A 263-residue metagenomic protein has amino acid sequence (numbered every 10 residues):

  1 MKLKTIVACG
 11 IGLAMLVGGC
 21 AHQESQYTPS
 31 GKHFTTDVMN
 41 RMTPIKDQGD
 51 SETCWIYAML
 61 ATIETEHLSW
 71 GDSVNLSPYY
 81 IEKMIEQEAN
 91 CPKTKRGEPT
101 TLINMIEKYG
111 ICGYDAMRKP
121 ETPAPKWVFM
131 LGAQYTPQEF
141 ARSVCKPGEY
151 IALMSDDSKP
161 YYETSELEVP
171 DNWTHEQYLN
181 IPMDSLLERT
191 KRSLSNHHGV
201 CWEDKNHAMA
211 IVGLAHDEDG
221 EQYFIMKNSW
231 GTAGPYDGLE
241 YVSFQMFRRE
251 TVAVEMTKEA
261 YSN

Functional and structural regions predicted by a protein language model:
M1-V7: Bacterial N-terminal signal peptides that target proteins for export
L3, A21-E24, R41-W70, P78 (+1 more regions): Cross-family signature of deubiquitinases and ubiquitin-like deconjugating cysteine proteases
V17-G19: C-terminal motif of bacterial Sec signal peptides marking the signal peptidase cleavage site
Q23-S25, T43, V128-N263: Active-site signature of cysteine proteases
E24-N40: N-terminal regions that are enriched for targeting/export leaders and immediately downstream pro/stem segments
Q48-I63, P92-N104, H207-A208: Active-site nucleophilic cysteine motif
Y57, A61-W70, M105-C112, S193 (+1 more regions): Structured segments of extracytoplasmic/periplasmic soluble domains in secreted or envelope-associated proteins
S73-Y135: Papain-like cysteine protease catalytic cores
